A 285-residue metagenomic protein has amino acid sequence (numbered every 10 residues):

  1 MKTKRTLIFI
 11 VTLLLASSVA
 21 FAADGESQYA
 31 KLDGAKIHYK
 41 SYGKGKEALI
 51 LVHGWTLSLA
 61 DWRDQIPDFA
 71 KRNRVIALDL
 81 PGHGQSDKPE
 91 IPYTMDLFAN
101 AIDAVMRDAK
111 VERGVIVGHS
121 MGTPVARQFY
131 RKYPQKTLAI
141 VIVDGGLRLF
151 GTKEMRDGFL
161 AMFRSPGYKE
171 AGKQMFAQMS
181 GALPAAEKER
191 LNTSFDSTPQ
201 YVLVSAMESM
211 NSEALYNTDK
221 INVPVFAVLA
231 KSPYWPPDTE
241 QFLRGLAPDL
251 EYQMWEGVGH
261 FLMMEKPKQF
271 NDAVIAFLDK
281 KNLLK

Functional and structural regions predicted by a protein language model:
F9-S18: Bacterial N-terminal signal peptides
A23-K36: N-terminal cap/lid segment of alpha/beta-hydrolase-fold proteins
D33, A77-M121: Active-site loop/oxyanion-hole signature of alpha/beta-hydrolase fold enzymes
A35, S41-Q85: Conserved HGGG/HGGXW glycine-rich cap/lid loop of the alpha/beta-hydrolase fold
R127-K132, T137-G167: Flexible "cap/lid" loop of the alpha/beta hydrolase fold
F150-M155, S165-K220: Conserved alpha/beta-hydrolase catalytic His-Asp/Glu region
V225-V258, M264: Conserved loop-alpha-helix segment in the C-terminal half of the alpha/beta-hydrolase fold that carries the catalytic
L250-K285: Catalytic active-site module of serine/aspartate enzymes centered on a nucleophile-bearing elbow/loop
